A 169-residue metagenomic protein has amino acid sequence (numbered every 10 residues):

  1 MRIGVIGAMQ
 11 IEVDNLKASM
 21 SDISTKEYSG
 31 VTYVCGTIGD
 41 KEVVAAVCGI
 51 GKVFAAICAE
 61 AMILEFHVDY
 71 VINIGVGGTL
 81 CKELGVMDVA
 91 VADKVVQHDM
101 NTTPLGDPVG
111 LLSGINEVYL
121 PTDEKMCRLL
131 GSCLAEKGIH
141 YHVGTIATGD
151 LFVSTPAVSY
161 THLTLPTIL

Functional and structural regions predicted by a protein language model:
M1-E124: Metabolite-binding pocket within alpha/beta catalytic cores that recognizes anionic/polar moieties
A90, A147, T164: Conserved beta-strand segments that form the floor/walls of ligand-binding pockets within enzyme and binding domains
E124-G131: Anionic-ligand binding region
E136-F152: Histidine/lysine/aspartate-rich catalytic loop segments that bind and position anionic ligands
F152-Y160: Active-site/ligand-binding-proximal alpha/beta "capping" segment
T161-T167: Conserved small/polar residues in nucleotide/adenosyl-binding loops
